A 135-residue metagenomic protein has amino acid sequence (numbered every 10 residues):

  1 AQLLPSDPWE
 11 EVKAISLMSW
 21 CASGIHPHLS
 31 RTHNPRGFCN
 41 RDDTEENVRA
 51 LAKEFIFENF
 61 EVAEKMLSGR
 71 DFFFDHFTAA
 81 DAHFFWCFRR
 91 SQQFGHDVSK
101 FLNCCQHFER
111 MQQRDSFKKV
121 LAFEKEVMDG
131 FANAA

Functional and structural regions predicted by a protein language model:
A1, K65-H76, S116-V120: Surface-exposed helix-capping loop/turn segments at secondary-structure junctions
A1-A50, E54-E58, E64: GST-like domain detector, emphasizing the conserved glutathione-binding G-site in the N-terminal thioredoxin-like
W9, N103, S116: Residue-level recognition of oxygen-bearing side chains
A14, A63, D81, M111-R114: Residue-level signal for nonpolar/aromatic packing positions in well-ordered secondary structure
L17, C21, D43, Q106-K119: Short, mixed-charge aromatic SLiMs
H28-R31, F72-K100, C105, R110-M111: GST superfamily/GST-like fold recognition
E46-K53, D71, F94-D97: Active-site rim elements
E124-A135: Acidic/histidine-enriched, glycine/proline-rich intrinsically disordered or flexible terminal extensions
